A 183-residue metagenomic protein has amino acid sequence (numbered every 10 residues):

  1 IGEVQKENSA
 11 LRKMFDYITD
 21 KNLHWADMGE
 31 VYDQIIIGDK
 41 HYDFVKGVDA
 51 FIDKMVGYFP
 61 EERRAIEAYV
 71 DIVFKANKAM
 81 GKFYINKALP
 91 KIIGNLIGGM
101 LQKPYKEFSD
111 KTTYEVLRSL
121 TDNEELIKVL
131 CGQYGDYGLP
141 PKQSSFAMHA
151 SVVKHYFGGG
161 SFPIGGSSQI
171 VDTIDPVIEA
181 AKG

Functional and structural regions predicted by a protein language model:
I1-Y32, T121: N-terminal FAD cofactor-binding segment of flavoenzymes
K6, A10, A50, A68 (+3 more regions): Generic recognition of stable, solvent-exposed alpha-helical segments in well-folded globular domains
A26, P141-Q143, V177: Active-site substrate-recognition segment that forms the wall of the catalytic cavity or substrate channel
Q34-I36: Residue-level detector of beta-strand face positions
G38-S144: Rossmann-like flavin
F108, A150-G183: Helical element adjacent to the flavin cofactor pocket in flavoenzyme catalytic cores
S144-A150: Short, flexible, mixed-charge acidic loops at enzyme active sites
